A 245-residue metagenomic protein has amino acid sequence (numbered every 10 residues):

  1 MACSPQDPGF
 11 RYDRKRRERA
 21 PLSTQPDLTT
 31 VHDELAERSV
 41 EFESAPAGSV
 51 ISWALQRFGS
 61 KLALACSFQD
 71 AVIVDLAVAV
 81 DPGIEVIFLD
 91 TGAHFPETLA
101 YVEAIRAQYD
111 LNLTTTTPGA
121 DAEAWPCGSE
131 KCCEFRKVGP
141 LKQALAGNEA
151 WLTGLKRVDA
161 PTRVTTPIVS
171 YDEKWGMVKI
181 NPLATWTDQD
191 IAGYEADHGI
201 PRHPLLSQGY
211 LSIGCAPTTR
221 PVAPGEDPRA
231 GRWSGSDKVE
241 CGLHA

Functional and structural regions predicted by a protein language model:
A2-A245: Nucleotide-activated chemistry modules centered on ATP-dependent adenylation/adenylyltransferase
